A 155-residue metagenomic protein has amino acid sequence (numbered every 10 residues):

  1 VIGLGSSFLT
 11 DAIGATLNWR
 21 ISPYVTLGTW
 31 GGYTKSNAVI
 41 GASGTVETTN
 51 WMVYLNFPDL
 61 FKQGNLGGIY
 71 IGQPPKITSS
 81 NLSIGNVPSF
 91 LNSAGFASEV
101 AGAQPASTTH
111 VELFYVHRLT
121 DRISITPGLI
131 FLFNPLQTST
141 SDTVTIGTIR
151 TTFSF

Functional and structural regions predicted by a protein language model:
V1-S7, G14-N18, G28-L132, L136: Outer membrane beta-barrel transmembrane domains
F8-D11, P23: Extracellular beta-solenoid/beta-roll
L9, E47, T143, G147: Short acidic-hydrophobic sequence patches enriched in Asp/Glu that either
V53-L55, T143-F155: Outer-membrane beta-barrel "beta-signal"
L136, T140-D142: Extracellular/periplasmic helix-loop-helix junctions in multi-pass membrane proteins
